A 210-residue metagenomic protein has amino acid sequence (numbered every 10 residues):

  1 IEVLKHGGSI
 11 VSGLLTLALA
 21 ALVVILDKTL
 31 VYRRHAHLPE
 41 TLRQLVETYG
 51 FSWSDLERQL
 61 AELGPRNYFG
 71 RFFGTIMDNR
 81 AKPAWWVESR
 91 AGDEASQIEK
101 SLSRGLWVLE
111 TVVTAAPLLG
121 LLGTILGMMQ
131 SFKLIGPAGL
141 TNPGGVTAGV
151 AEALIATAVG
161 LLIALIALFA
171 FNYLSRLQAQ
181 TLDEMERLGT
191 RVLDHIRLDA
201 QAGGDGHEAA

Functional and structural regions predicted by a protein language model:
I1-R43, L174: Hydrophobic membrane-targeting segments
E2, L134-P137, P143-T147: Membrane-interfacial hairpin junctions
G8, L22, F73, G120 (+2 more regions): Residue-level signature of catalytic and energy-coupling elements of molecular machines, predominantly ATP/GTP-dependent
V11-V24, E110-G120, I163-A167: Alpha-helical transmembrane segments of integral membrane proteins
K28, P117, L121-M128, T157 (+1 more regions): Hydrophobic positions within alpha-helical transmembrane segments of bacterial inner-membrane proteins
H35-L122, L126-L140, Y173-A210: Predominantly long cytosolic amphipathic alpha-helical stalk/bundle segments
G144, A148-F171, S175: Pore-lining and gate-forming transmembrane alpha-helices of multi-pass membrane transport proteins
